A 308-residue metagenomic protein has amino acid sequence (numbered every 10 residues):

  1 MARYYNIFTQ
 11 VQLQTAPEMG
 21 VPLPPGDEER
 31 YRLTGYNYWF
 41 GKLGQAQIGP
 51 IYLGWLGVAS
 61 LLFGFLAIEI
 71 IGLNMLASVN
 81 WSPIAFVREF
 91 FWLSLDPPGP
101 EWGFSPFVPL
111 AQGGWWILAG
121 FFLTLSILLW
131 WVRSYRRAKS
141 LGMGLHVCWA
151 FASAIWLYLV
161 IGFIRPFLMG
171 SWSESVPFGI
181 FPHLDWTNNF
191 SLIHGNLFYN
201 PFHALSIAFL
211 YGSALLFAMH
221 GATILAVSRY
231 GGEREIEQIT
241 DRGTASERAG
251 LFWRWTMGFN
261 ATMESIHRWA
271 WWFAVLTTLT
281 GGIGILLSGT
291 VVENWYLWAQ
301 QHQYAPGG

Functional and structural regions predicted by a protein language model:
M1-A59, P83-P98, L251-T256: N-terminal juxtamembrane cytosolic/stromal segments of multi-pass membrane proteins
A2, G72-N80, W131-G144, F163-V176 (+2 more regions): Juxtamembrane/interface segments at transmembrane-helix termini
L33-G44, V79-G103, F122-C148, A218-I266: Cytoplasmic membrane-interface regions of multi-pass membrane proteins
G41-F63, Y135-W156, A204, E264-V275: Alpha-helical transmembrane segments and their helix-start/interface "positive-inside/aromatic belt" motifs in integral
G57-M75, V147-M169, A208-L215, L276-I285: Hydrophobic alpha-helical membrane-insertion segments
M75-P106, F163-F198, I236-W255, N294-G308: Membrane-interfacial helical/loop segments at transmembrane boundaries in membrane proteins
G99-G120, D185-L215: Hydrophobic alpha-helical transmembrane segments
E264-E293: Final/C-terminal transmembrane alpha-helix of multipass membrane proteins
